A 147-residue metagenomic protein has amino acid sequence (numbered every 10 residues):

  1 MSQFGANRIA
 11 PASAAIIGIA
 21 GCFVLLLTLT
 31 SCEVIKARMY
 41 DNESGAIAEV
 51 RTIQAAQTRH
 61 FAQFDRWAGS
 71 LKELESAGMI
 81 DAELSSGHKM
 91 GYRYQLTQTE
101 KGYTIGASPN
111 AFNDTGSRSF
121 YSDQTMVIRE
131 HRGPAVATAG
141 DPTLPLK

Functional and structural regions predicted by a protein language model:
M1-P11: N-terminal secretory signal peptides that target proteins for export/translocation
G5, G18-G21: Residue-identity detector for glycine
S13, G21, L26-A56: Amphipathic alpha-helical segments typified by the pilin-like N-terminal helix that continues immediately C-terminal
T52-G116, S122-I128, R132, T143-K147: Extracellular/periplasmic head regions of type IV pilus-like filament subunits
A135-T138: A short acidic/small-residue loop/turn micro-motif
